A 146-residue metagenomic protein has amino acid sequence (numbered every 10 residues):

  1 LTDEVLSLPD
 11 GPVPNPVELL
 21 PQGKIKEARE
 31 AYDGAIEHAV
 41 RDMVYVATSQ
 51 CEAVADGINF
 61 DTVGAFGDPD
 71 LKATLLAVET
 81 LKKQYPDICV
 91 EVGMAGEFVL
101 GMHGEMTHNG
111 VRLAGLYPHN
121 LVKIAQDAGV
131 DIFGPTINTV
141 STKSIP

Functional and structural regions predicted by a protein language model:
L1-P146: Alpha/beta enzyme core
